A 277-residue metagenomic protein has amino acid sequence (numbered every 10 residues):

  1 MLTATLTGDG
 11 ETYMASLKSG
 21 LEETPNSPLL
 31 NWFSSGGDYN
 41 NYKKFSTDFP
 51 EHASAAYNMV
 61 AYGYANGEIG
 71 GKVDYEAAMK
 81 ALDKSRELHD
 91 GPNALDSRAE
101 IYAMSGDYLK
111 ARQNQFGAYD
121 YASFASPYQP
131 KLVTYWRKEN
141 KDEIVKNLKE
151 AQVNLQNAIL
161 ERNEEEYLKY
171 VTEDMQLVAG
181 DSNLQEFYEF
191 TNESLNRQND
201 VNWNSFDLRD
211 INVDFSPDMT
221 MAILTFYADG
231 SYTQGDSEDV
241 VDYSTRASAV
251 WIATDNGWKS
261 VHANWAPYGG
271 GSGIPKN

Functional and structural regions predicted by a protein language model:
L2-D9, N26-S27, S34, D38 (+4 more regions): Glycine-centered coil turns and helix-coil junctions that link the paired helices within alpha-helical repeat units
K18-E22, A103, Y108-F124: TPR/TPR-like (Sel1-like) alpha-helical repeat modules
P25-W32, A53-A56, G91-L95, D120-V133: Boundary/linker segments of alpha-helical solenoid repeat arrays
L29-S35, F49-E87: Alpha-helical adaptor scaffolds
V133-E173, L177, I274-N277: Short, low-complexity N-terminal intrinsically disordered segments enriched in polar/charged residues
E164-P217, Y227, V241-Y243: A solvent-exposed, acidic/Ser-Thr-rich amphipathic alpha-helical stretch
S244-I274: Short beta-strand edge/turn micro-motifs at domain boundaries
